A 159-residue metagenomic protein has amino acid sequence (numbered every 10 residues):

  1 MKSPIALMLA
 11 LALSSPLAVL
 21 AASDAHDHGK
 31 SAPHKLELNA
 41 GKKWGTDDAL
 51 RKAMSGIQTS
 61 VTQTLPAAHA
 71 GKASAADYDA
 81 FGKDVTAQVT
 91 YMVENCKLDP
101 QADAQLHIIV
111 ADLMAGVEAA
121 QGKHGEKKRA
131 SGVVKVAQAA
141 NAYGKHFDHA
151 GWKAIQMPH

Functional and structural regions predicted by a protein language model:
M1-A21: Gram-negative bacterial Sec-dependent N-terminal signal peptides
A22-A73, I155: Immediate post-signal-peptide N-terminus of mature secreted/exported proteins
H26-H28, N95, A115: Non-catalytic helical tethers at domain boundaries
K43, A67-Y78, D99, D103 (+1 more regions): Alpha-helical rod/repeat scaffolding segments in eukaryotic adaptors/tethers and long-chain four-helix cytokines
S55, T59, D79, K83-T90 (+3 more regions): Solvent-exposed, polar/charged alpha-helical surfaces in well-ordered, non-transmembrane soluble domains, broadly
V61-K72, M92, C96, V117-K127 (+2 more regions): Secondary-structure edge/capping motif, primarily at the C-terminal ends of alpha-helices and the immediately following
Q88-H107: Short, solvent-exposed, charged loop/turn and helix-capping segments that join or cap alpha-helices on peripheral
L106-H159: Helix-rich interaction surfaces within compact, conserved domain-sized segments that mediate assembly or partner
